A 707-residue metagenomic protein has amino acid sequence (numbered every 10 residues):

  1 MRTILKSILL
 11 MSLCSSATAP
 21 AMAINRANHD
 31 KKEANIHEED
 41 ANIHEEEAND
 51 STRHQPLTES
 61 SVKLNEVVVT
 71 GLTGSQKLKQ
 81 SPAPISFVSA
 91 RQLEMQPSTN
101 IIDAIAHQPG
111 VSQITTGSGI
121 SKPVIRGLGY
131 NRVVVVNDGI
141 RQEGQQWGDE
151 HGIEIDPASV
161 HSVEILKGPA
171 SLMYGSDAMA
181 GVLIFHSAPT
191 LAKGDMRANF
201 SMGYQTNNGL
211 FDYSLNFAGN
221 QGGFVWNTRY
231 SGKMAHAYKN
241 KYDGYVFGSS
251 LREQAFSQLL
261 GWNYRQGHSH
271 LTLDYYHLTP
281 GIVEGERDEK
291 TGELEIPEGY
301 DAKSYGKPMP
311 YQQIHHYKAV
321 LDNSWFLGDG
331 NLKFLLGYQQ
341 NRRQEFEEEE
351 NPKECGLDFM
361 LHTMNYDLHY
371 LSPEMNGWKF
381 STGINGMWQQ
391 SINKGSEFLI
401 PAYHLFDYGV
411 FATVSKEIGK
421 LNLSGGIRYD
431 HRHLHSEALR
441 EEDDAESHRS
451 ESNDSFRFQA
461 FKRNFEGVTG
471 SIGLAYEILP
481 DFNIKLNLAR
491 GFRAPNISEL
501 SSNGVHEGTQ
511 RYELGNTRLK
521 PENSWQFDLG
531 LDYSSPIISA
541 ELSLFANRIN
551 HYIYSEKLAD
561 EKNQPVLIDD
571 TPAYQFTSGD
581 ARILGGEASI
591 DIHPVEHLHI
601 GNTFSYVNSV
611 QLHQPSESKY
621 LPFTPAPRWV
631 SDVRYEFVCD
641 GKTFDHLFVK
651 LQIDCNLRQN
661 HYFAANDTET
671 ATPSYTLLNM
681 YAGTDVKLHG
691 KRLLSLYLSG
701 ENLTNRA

Functional and structural regions predicted by a protein language model:
D40, A235-A237, F247-E253, G267-G328 (+5 more regions): Flexible loop and strand-edge segments within Gram-negative outer membrane beta-barrel domains
I140-K167: Short acidic/polar hinge/loop motifs at secondary-structure boundaries that mediate gating or recognition
G144-Q146, S159-H161, L172-Y242, S249-F256 (+1 more regions): Outer-membrane beta-barrel translocator/receptor signature
N208-M234, G244-V283, Y311-G328, E374-M375 (+4 more regions): Transmembrane beta-barrel wall of Gram-negative outer-membrane proteins
E354-H369, L514-K520, Q526, S535 (+1 more regions): Outer membrane beta-barrel strand-and-loop segments of large Gram-negative receptors, especially TonB-dependent
M375-K379, N385-M387, G395-I549: Structural signature of Gram-negative outer-membrane beta-barrels, strongest in the C-terminal barrel of TonB-dependent
F545-R548, V566-Q659: Gram-negative outer-membrane beta-barrel transporters
R548-H551, S555, C655-F663, T684-A707: C-terminal beta-signal and adjacent terminal beta-strands/loops of Gram-negative outer-membrane beta-barrel proteins
